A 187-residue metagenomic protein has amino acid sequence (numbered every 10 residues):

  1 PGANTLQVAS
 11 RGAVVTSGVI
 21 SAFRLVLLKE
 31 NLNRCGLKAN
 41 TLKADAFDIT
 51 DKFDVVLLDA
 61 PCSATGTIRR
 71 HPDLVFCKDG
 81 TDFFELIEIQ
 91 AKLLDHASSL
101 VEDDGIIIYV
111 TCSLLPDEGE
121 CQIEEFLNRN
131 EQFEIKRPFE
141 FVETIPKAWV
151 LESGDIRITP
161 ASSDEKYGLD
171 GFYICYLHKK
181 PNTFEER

Functional and structural regions predicted by a protein language model:
P1-R187: S-adenosylmethionine
